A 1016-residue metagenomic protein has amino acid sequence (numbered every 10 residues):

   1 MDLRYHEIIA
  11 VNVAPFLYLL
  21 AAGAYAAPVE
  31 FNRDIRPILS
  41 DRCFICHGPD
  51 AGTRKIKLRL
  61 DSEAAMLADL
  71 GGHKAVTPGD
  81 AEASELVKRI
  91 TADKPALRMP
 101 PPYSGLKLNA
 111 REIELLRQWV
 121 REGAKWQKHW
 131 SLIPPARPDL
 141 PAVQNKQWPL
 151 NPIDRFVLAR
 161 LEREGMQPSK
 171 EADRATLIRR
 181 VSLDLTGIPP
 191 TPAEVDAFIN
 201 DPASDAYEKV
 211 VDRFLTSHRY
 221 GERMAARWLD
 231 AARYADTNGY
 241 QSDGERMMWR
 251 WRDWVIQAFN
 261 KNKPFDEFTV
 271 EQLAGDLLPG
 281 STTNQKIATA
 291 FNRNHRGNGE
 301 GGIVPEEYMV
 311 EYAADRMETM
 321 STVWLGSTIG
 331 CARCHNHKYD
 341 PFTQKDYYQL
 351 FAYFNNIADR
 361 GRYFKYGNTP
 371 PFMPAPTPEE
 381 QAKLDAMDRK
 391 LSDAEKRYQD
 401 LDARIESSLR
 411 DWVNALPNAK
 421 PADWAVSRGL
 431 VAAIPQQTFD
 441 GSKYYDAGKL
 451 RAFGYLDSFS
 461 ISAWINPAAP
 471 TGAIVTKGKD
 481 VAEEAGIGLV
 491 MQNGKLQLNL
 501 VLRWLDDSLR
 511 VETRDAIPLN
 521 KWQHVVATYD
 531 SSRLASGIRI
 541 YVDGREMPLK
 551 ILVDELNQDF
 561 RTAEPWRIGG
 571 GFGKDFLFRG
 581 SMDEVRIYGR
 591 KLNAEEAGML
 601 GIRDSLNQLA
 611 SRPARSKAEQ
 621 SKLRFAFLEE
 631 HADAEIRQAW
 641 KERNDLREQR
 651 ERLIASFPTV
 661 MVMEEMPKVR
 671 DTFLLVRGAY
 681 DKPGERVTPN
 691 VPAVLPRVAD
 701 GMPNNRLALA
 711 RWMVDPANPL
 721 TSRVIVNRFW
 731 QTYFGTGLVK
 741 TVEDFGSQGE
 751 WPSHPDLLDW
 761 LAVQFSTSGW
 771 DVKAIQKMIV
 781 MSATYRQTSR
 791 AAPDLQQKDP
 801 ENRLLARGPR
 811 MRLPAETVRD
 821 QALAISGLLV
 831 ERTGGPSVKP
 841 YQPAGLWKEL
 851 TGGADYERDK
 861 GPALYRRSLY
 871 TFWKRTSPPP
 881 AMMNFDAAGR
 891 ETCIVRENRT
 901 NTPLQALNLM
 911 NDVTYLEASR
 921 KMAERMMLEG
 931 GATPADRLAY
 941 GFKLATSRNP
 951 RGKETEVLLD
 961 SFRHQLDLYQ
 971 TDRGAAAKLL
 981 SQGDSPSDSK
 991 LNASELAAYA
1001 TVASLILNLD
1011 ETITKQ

Functional and structural regions predicted by a protein language model:
D2-L3, E7-E30, R117-A142, A226 (+9 more regions): Post-cleavage N-terminal segment of exported redox proteins
Y25-A159, R163, A175-R180, P190-D196 (+10 more regions): Solvent-exposed helix-loop boundary motif
G52-T53, T77-E82, A92, G123-W126 (+21 more regions): Extracellular/periplasmic catalytic domains that process cell-envelope and extracellular macromolecules
I113, K396, D400-S656, A822: Extracellular glycan-associated modules
Q144-R180, D184-R219, R233-P279, P341 (+7 more regions): Primarily short, surface-exposed interaction patches in extracytoplasmic proteins
Y240, K261, T289-A433, F572-G573 (+3 more regions): Active-site histidine-acidic residue metal-binding/catalytic motifs, centered on HxH/HExxH-like signatures
D984-Q1016: Short, amphipathic C-terminal "tail helix"
